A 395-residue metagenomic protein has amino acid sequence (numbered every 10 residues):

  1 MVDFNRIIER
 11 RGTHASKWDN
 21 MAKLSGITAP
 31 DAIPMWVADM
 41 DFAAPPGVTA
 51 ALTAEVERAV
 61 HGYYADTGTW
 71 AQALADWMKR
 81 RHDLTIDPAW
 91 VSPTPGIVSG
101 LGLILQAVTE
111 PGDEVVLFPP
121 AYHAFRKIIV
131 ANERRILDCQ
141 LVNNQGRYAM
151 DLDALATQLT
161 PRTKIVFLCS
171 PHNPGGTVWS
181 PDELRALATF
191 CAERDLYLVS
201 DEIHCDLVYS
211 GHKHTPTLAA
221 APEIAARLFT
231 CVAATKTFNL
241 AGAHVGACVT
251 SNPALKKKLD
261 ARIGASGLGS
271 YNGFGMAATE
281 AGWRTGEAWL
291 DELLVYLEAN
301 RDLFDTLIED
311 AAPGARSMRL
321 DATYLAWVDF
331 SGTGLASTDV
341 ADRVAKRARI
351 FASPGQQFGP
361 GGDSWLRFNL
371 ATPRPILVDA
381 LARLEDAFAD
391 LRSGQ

Functional and structural regions predicted by a protein language model:
V2-G96, L103, L391-Q395: N-terminal small-domain helix-loop-helix segment of the aminotransferase-like
H61-T189, D206-L207, H214-A221: Conserved core of the PLP fold type I
D87-P88, R319-Y324, D363: Short Gly/Ser/Thr- and Asp/Glu-enriched loop/turn motifs at secondary-structure junctions
N132, E193-R194, I224, A348 (+1 more regions): Helix C-cap/helix->beta junction micro-motif
P222-E298, T306-L307, F388: Conserved core segment of the aminotransferase class I/II
E280, Y296-D305, S317-F330: Conserved glycine-rich beta-strand-loop-beta hairpin in the small C-terminal domain of fold type I
G334-A336, R343-A352, F358-Q395: PLP-dependent enzyme catalytic core of the Aspartate aminotransferase-like
